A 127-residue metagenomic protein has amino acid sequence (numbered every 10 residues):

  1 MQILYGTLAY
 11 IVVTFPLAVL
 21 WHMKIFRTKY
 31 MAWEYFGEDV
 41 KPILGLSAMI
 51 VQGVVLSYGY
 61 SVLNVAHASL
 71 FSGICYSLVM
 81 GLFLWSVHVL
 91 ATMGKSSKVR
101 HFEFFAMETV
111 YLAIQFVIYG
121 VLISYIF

Functional and structural regions predicted by a protein language model:
M1-F127: Juxtamembrane/disordered regions of integral membrane proteins
